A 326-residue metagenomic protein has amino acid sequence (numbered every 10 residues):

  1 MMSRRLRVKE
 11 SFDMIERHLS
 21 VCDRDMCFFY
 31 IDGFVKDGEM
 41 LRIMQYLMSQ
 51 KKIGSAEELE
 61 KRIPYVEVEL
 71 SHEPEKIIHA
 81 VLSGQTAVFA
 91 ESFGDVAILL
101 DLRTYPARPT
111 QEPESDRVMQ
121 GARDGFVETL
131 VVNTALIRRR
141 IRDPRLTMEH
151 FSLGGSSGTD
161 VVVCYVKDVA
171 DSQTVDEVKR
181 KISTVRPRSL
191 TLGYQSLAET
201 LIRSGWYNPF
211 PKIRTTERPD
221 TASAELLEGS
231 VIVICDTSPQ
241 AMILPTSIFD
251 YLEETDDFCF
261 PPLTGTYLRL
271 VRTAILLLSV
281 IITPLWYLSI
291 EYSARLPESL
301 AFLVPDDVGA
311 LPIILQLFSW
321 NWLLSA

Functional and structural regions predicted by a protein language model:
M1-L285, S289-D306: Membrane-embedded alpha-helical signal segments
E298-A326: Alpha-helical transmembrane segments forming the membrane-embedded cores of inner-membrane proteins across
